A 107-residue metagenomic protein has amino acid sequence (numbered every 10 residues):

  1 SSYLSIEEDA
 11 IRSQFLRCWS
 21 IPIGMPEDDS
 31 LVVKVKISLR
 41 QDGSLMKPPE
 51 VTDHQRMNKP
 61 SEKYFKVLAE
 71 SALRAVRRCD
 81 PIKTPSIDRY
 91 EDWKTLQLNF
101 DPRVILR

Functional and structural regions predicted by a protein language model:
S1-A10, Q14-M25: Intrinsic-disorder/low-complexity signature in envelope-associated proteins
L4, E8, F65-A69, L73: Short, charged, low-complexity patches
S13-S20, K36-N58, E70-R107: Conserved "boundary/linchpin" sites in short secondary-structure elements
P26-S30: Short loop/turn motifs at secondary-structure junctions and domain boundaries
K59-F65: An anionic, turn-rich surface loop/hairpin at beta-sheet edges that serves as a generic interaction/coordination patch
